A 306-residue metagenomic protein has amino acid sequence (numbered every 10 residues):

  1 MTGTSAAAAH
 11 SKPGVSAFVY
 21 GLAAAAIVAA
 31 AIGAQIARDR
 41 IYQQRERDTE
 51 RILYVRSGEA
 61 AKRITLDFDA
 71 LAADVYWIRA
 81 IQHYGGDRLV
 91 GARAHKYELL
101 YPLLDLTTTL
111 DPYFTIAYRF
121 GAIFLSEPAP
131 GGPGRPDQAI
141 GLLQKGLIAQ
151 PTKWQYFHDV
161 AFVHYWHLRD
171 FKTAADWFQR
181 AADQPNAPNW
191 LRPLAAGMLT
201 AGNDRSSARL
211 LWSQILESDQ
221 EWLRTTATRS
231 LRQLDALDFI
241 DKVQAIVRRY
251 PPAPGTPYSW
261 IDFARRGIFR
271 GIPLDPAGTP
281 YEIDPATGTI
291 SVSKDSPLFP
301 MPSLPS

Functional and structural regions predicted by a protein language model:
T2-G121, S126, G134, S293 (+1 more regions): N-terminal alpha-helical interaction modules that lie
H83-Y84, F124-A129, H164-Y165, M198-G202: Residue at a conserved register position within TPR or TPR-like alpha-solenoid repeats
Y97-L99, G131-L142, H167-W177, D204-S207: Structural signature of tandem alpha-helical TPR/SEL1-like repeats, specifically the intra-repeat loop/turn
L106-T107, K145-G146, R180-A181, Q214-I215: Canonical positions in the second alpha-helix
P112, P151-T152, P185-N186, D219-Q220: Short coil turns that delineate tetratricopeptide repeat
R119-F120, P136, W154-V160, K172-T173 (+3 more regions): Alpha-solenoid helical repeat scaffolds
S126-A129, T200, D204-S306: Low-complexity, acidic interaction segments enriched in glycine
E127-P128, G132-P136, K145-K172, A187-N189: Aromatic-lined, polymer-binding surfaces characteristic of secreted/periplasmic polysaccharide-degrading enzymes
